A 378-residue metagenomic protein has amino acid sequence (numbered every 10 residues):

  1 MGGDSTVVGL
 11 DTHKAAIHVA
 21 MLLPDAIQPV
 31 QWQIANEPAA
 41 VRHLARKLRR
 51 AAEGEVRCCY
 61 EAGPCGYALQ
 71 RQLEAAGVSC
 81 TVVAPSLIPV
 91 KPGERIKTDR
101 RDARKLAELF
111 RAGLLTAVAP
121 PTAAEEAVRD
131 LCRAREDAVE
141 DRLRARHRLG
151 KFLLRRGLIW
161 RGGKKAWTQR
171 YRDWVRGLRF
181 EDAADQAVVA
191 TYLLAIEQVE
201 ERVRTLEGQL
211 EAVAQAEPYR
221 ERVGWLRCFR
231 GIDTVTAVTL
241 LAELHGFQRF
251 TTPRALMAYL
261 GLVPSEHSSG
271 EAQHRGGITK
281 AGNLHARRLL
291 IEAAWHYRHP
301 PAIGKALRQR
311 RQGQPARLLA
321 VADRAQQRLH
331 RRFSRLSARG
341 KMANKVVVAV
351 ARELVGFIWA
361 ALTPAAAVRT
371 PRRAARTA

Functional and structural regions predicted by a protein language model:
M1-A378: A detector of single, family-specific signature residues that are central to catalytic or substrate-handling motifs
